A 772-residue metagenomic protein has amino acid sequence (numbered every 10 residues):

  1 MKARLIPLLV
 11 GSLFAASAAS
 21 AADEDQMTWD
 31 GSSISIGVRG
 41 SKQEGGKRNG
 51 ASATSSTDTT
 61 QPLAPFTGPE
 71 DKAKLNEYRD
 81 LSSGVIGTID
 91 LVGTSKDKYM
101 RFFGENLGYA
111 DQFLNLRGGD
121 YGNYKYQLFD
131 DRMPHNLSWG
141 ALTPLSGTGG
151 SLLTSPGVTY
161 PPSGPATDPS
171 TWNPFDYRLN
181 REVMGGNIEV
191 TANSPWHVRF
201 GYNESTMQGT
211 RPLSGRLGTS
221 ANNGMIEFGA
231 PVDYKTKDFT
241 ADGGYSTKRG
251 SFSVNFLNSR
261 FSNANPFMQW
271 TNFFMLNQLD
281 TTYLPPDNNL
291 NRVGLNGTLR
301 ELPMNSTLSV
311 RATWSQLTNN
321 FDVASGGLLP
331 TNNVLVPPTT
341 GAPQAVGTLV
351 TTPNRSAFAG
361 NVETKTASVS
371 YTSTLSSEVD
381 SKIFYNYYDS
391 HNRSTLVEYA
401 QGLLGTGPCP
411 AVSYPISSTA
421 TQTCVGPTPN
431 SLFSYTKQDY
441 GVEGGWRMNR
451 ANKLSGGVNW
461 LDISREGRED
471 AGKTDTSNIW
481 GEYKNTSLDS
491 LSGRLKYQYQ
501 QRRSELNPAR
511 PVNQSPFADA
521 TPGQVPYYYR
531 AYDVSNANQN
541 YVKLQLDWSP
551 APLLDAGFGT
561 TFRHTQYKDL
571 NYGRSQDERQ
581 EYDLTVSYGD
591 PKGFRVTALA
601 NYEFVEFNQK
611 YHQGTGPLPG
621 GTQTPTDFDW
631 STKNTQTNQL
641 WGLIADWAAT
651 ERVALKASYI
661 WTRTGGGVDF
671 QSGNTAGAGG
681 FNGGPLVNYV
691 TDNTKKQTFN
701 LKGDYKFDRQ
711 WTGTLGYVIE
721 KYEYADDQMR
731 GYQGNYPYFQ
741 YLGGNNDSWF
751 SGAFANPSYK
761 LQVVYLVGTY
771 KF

Functional and structural regions predicted by a protein language model:
M1-S20: Gram-negative bacterial Sec-dependent N-terminal signal peptides
A15-S17, D30-G31, Q112, F239: Generic detector of short, well-ordered, non-transmembrane alpha-helical segments enriched in hydrophobic residues
A22-Q26, G40-L107, D111-F772: Gram-negative and organellar
G31-V38: Short, acidic, small-residue-rich periplasmic hinge/interaction motif at the N-terminus of Gram-negative outer-membrane
